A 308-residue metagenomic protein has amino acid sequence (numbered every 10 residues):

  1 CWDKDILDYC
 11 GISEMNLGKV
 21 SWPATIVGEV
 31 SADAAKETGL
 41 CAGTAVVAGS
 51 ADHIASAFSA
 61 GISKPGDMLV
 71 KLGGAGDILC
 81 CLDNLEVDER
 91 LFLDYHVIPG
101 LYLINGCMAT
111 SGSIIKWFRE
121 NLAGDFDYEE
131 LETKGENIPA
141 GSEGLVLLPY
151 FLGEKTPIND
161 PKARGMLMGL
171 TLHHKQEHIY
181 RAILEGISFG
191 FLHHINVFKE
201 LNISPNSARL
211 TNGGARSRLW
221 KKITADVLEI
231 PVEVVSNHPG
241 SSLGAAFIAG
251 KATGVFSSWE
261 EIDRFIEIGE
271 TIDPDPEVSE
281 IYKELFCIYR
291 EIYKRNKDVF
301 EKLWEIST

Functional and structural regions predicted by a protein language model:
C1-C10, I26-G28, A32-T308: Active-site core segments that coordinate phosphate-bearing ligands/cofactors across diverse enzyme families
M15-P23, I104: A glycine-/small-polar-enriched, mobile loop at the entrance of the PLP active site in fold-type I
